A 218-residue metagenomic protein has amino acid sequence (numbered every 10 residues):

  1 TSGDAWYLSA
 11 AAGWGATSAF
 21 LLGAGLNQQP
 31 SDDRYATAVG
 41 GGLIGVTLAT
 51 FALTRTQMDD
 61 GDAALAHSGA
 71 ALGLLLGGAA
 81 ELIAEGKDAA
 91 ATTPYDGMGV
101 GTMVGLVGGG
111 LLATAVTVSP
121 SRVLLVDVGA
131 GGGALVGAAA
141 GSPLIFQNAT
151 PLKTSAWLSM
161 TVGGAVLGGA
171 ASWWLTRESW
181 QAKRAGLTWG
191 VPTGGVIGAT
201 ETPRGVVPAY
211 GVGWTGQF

Functional and structural regions predicted by a protein language model:
T1-R34, V39-F218: Replace "edges of transmembrane helices
